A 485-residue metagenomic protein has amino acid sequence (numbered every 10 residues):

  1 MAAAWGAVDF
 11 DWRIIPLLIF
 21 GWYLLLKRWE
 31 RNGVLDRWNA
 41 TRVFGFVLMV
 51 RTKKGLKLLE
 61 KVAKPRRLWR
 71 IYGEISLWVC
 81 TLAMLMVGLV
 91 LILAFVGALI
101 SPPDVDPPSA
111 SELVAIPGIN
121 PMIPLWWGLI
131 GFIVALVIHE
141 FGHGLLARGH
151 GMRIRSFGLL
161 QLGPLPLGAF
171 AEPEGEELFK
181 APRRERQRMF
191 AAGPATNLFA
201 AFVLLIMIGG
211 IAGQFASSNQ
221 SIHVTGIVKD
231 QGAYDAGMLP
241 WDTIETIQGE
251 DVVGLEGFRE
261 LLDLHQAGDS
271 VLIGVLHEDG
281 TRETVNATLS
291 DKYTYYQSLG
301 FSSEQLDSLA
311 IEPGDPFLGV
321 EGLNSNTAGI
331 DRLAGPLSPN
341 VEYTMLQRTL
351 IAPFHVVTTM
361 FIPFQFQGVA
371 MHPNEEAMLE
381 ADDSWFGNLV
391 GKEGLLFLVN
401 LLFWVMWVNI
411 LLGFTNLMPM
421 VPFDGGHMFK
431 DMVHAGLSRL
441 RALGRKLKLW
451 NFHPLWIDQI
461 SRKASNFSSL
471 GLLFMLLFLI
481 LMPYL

Functional and structural regions predicted by a protein language model:
M1-L485: Hydrophobic transmembrane alpha-helices and their immediate loop junctions in multi-pass integral membrane proteins
